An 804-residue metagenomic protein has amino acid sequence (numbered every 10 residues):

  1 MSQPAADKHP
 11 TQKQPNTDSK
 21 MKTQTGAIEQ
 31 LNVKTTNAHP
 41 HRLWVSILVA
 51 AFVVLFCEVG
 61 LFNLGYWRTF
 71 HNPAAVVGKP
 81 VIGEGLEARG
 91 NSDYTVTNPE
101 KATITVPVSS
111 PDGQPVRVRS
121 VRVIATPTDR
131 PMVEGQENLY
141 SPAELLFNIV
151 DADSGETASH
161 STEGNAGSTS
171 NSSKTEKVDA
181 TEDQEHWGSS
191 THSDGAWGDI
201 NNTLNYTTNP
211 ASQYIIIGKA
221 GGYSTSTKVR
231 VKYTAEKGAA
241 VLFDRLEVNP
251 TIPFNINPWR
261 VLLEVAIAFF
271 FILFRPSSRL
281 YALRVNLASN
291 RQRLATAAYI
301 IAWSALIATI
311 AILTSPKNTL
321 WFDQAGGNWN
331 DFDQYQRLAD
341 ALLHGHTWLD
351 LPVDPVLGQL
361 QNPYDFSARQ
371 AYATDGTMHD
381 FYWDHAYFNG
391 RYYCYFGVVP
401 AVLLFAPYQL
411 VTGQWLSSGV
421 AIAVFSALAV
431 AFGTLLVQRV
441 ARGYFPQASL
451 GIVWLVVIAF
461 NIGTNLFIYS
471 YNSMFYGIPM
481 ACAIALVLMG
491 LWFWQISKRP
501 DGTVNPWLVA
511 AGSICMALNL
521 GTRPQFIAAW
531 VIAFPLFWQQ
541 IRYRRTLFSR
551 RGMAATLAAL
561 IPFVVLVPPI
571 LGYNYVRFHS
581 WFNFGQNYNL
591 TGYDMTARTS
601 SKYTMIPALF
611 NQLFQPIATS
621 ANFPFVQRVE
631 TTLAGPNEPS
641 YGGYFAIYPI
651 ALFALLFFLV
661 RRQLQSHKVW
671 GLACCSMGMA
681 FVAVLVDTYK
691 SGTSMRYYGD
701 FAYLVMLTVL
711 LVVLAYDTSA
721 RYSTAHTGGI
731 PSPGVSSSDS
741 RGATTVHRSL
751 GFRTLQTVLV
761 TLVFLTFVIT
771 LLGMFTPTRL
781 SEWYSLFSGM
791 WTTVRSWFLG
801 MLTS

Functional and structural regions predicted by a protein language model:
M1-L64, P258-D333, V453, R550-P562 (+2 more regions): Start-transfer (signal-anchor) and selected internal transmembrane alpha helices of multi-pass inner/ER membrane
P40-A51, T296-I300, W454, L560-V564 (+3 more regions): Signature aromatic-anchored transmembrane alpha helix within multi-pass, membrane-resident enzymes that catalyze glycan
H344-F396, A441, N461, L466-S470 (+3 more regions): Interfacial juxtamembrane loops and adjacent helix segments that form the catalytic/substrate-binding surfaces
Q414-P446, M489-W492: Transmembrane-helix motifs of polytopic, lipid-linked glycan transferases
A481-P500, G512, M516, W530-I532 (+1 more regions): Specific aromatic-rich, kink-prone transmembrane helix
L488, W507-R523, W530, P562-V565 (+1 more regions): Membrane-interface alpha helices of multi-pass inner-membrane proteins
A529-V564: Perimembrane helix-loop-helix junctions
E630-W670: Hydrophobic, aromatic-rich transmembrane alpha-helices and their immediate juxtamembrane boundary segments
